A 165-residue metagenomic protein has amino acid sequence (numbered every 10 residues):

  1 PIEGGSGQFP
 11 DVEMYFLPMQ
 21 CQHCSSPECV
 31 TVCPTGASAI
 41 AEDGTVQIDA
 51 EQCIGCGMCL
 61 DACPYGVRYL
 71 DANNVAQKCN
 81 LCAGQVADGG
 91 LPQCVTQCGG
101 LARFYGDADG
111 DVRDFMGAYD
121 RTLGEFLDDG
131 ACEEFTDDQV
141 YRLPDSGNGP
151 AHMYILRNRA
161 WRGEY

Functional and structural regions predicted by a protein language model:
P1-Y165: Non-ligating segments of multi-cofactor redox enzymes
